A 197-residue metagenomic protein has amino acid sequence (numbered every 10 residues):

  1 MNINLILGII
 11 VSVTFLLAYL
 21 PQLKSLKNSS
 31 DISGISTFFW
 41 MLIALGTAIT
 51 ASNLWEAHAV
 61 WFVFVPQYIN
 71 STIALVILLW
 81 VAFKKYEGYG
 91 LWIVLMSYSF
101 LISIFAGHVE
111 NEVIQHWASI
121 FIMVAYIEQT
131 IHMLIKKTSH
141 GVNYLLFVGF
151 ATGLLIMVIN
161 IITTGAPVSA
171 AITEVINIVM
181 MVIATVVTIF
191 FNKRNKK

Functional and structural regions predicted by a protein language model:
M1-K197: Alpha-helical membrane-protein topology signature
